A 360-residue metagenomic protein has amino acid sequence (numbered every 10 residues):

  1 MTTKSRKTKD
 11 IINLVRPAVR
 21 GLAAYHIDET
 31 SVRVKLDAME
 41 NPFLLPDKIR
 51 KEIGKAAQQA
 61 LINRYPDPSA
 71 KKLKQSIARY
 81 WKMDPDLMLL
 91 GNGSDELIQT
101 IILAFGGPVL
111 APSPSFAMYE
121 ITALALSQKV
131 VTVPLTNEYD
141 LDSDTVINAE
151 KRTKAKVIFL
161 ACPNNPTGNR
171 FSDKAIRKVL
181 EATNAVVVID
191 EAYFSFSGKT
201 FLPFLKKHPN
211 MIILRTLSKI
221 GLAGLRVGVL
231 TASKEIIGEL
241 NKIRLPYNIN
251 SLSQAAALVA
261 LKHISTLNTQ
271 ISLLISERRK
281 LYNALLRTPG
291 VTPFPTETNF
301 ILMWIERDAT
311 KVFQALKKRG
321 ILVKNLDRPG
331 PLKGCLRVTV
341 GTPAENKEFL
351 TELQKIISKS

Functional and structural regions predicted by a protein language model:
T2, K174, A315-R319, R328-S360: PLP-dependent enzyme catalytic core of the Aspartate aminotransferase-like
T2-R64, K154: N-terminal "arm"/small-domain region of PLP-dependent enzymes with the aminotransferase-like
P17-V19, A24, P295-T296, M303 (+1 more regions): Conserved PLP cofactor-binding pocket of PLP-dependent enzymes
L45-P46, N210-R287, T292-P293: PLP-dependent aminotransferase class I/II
P66, A78-T100, P112: Short loop-beta-helix segment that forms the pyridoxal 5′-phosphate
L103-L160: PLP-dependent aminotransferase-like
N137-S195: Active-site phosphate-binding strand-loop segment of PLP-dependent enzymes
L274-I275, T288-R319: Conserved PLP-binding catalytic core of the aspartate aminotransferase-like
